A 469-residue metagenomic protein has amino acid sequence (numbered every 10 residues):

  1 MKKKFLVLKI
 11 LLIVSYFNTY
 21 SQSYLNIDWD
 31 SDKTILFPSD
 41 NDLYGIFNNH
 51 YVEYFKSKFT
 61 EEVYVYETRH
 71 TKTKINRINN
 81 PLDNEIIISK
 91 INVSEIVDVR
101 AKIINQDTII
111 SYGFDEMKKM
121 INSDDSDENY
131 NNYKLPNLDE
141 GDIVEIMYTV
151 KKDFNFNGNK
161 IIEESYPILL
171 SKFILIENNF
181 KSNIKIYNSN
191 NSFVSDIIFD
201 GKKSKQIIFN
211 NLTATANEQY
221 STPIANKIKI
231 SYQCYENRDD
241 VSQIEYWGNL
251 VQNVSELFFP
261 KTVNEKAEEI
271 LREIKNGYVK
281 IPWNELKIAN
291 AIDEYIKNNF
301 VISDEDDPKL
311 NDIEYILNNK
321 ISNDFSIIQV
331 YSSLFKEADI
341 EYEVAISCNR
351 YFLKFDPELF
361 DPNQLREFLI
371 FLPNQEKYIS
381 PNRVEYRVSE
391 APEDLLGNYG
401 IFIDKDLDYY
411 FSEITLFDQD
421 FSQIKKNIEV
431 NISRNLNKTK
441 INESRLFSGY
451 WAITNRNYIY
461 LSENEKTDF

Functional and structural regions predicted by a protein language model:
M1-L25: Bacterial Sec-dependent N-terminal signal peptides
Q22-E145, V150-K151, N157-P167, S171-K172 (+1 more regions): Lumenal/extracellular ectodomains and adaptor appendage modules of the eukaryotic vesicle/secretory system
S23-T34, K151-N155, N159-S165, K172-D304 (+1 more regions): Secretory-pathway-linked proteins and extracytosolic
R77, S94, N284, N298-D304 (+3 more regions): Secondary-structure transition/capping motifs at alpha-helix termini and the adjoining loop/turn into the next element
E128, D139, I168, D200-K202 (+2 more regions): Short, solvent-exposed loop/turn segments at the edges of secondary structure
Y130-K134, K275-P282, E314-I321, R456: Second-shell loop/turn segments in exported
R272, F300-I321: Short, conserved helix/loop micro-motifs enriched in His/Cys and acidic residues
E294, F325-T415: Hydrophobic/aromatic-rich core segments of domains that either
